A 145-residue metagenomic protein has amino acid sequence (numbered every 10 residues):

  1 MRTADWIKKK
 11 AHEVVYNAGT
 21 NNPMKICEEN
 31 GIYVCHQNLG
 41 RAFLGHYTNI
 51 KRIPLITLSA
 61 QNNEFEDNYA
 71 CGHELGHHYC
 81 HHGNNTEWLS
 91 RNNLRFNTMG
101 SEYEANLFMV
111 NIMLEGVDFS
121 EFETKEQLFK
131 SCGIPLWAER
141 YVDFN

Functional and structural regions predicted by a protein language model:
M1-N145: Active-site hotspot residues in diverse enzymes, especially metal/ion-binding acidic/histidine motifs
